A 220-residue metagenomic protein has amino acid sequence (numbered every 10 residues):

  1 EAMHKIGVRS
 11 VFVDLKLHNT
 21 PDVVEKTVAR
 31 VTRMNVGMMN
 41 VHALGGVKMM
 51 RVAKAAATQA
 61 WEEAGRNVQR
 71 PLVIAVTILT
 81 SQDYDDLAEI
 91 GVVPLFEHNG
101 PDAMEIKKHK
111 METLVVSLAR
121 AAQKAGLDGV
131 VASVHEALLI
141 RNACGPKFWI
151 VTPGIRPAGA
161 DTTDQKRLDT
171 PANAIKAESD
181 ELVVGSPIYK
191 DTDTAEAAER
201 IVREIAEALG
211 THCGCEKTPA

Functional and structural regions predicted by a protein language model:
E1-A2, P171: Glycine-rich, positively charged N-terminal anion/phosphate-binding segment
A2-T20, L182: Active-site cofactor/substrate anionic-group-binding motifs, chiefly glycine- and Lys/Arg-rich phosphate-binding loops
I6, M34, A125, A177-E178: Structural motif
K16, M39, A122, I140 (+3 more regions): Conserved, mostly hydrophobic/aromatic
N19, V23-D128, S133-A137, A143-K147 (+1 more regions): Conserved anion-binding
V36-G46, P157, D164-R167, P171-A197: Glycine-rich phosphate-binding active-site loops on the catalytic face of alpha/beta enzymes
M50-A60, I188-C215: C-terminal helical cap(s) of enzyme catalytic domains, especially alpha/beta-barrels
